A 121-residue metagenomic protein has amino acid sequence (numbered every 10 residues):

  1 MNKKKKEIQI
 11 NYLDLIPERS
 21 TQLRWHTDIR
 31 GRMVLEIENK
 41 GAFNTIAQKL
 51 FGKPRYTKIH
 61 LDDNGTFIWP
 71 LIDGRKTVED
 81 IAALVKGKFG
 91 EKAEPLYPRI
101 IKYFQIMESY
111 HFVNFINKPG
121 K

Functional and structural regions predicted by a protein language model:
M1-G41: Hydrophobic packing positions characteristic of elongated beta-solenoid/beta-helix-type spike/fiber shafts
N2-D14, R19, L50-K121: Long, charge-rich, low-complexity alpha-helical segments
I29-V34, N44-Q48, F67, G120: Short acidic/polar alpha-helix capping motifs at helix-coil junctions
L35, N39-K58: Alpha-helical membrane-targeting segments
